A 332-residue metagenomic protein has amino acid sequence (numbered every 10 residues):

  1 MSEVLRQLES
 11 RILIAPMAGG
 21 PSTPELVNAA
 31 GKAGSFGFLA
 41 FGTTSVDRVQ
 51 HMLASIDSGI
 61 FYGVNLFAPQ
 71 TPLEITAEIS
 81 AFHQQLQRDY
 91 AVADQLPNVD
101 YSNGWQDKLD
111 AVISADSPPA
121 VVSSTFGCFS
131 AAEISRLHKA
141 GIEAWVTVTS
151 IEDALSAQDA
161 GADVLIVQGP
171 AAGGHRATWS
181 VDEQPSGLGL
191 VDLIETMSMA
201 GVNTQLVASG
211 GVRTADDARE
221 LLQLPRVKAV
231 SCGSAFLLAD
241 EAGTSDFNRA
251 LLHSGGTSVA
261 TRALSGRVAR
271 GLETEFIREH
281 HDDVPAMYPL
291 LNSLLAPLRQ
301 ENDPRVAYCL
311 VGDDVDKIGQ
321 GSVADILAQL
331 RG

Functional and structural regions predicted by a protein language model:
S2-N203: Active-site entrance/lid segments in N-terminal catalytic domains of soluble metabolic enzymes
A172-V207, R213-G332: Conserved active-site-proximal phosphate/metal-binding subdomains
